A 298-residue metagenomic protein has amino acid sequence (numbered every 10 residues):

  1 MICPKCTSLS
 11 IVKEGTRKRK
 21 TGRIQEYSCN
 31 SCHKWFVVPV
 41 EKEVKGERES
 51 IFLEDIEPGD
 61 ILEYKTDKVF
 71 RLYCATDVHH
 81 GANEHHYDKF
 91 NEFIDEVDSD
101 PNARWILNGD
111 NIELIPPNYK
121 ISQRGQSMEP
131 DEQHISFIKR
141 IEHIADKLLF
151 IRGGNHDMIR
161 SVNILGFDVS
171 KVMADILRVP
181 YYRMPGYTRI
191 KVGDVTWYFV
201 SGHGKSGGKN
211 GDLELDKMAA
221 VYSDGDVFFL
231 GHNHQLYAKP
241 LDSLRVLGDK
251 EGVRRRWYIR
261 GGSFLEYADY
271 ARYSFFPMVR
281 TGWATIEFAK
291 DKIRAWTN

Functional and structural regions predicted by a protein language model:
M1-I2, R23-Q25, D224: Short metal-coordination and nucleic-acid-contact micro-motifs, chiefly zinc-binding Cys/His arrays
K5-G22: Short recognition patches in nucleic-acid-associated and regulatory proteins
K5-L9, S31-W35, N233-Q235: Short Cys/His-rich local motifs and their 1-3 flanking residues in nucleic-acid-associated proteins and small
V12-E14, W35-P39: Short, non-ligating residues that shape and space the ligands of small metal-coordination modules and catalytic
T21-W35: Cysteine-rich micro-motifs
D55, G59-I61, T66-R71, A75 (+1 more regions): Core catalytic region of metal-dependent phosphoesterases/phosphodiesterases, especially metallo-beta-lactamase-like
L62-Y73, Y187-F199, V253-R256: Beta-strand-turn-beta hairpins that frame and shape the catalytic cleft of phosphate-ester-processing enzymes
Y198, K205-W296: Conserved beta-sheet core of the metallophosphoesterase superfamily
